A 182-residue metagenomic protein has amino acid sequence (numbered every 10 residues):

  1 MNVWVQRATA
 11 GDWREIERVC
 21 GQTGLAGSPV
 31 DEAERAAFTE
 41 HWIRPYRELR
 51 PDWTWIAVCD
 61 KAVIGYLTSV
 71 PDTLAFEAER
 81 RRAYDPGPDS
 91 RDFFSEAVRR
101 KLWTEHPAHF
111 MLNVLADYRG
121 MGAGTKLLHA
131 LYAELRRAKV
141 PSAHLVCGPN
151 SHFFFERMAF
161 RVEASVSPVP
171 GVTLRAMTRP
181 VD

Functional and structural regions predicted by a protein language model:
V3, K61-Y66: Glycine-rich phosphate/pyrophosphate-binding loop shared by adenosine-nucleotide-utilizing enzymes
W4-R18: A short beta-loop-alpha structural element at the N-terminal edge of CoA-dependent acyl/N-acetyltransferase catalytic
R18-A33, P45-Y46: Helix-loop element at the rim of GNAT/NAT acetyltransferase active sites that forms part of the acceptor-substrate
E32-T54, C59, T68: Active-site rim helix/loop that mediates acceptor-substrate recognition in acyltransferases
T68-L112: Conserved acyl-donor/pantetheine-binding loop and adjacent beta-alpha core of acyl/acetyltransferases and related
H106-A108, L135-G148: Conserved GNAT acetyl-CoA-binding A-motif
G120-E134, R157: Conserved acetyl-CoA-binding loop-helix of GNAT-fold acetyltransferases
V146-H152, M158, A164-D182: C-terminal "cap" of GNAT-fold acetyltransferases
